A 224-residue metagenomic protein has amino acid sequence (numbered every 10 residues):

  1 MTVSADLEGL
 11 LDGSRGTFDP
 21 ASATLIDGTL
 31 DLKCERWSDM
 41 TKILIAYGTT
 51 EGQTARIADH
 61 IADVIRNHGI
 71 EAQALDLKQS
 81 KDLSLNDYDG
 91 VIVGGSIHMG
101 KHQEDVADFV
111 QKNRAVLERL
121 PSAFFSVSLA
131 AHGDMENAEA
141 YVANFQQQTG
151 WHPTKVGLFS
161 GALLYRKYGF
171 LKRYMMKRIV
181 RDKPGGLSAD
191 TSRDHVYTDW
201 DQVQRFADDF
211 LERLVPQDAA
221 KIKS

Functional and structural regions predicted by a protein language model:
T2-L10: Extreme N-terminal basic, low-complexity initiation segments that serve as generic localization/processing leaders
G9, G13-G16, G28: Residue-identity detector for glycine
F18, T24, L30-L120, R205-S224: N-terminal beta1-alpha1-beta2 submodule of the flavodoxin-like/Rossmannoid cofactor-binding fold
E35, V64, H68, M99-S224: FMN-binding flavodoxin-like domain, especially the glycine-rich phosphate-binding loop
